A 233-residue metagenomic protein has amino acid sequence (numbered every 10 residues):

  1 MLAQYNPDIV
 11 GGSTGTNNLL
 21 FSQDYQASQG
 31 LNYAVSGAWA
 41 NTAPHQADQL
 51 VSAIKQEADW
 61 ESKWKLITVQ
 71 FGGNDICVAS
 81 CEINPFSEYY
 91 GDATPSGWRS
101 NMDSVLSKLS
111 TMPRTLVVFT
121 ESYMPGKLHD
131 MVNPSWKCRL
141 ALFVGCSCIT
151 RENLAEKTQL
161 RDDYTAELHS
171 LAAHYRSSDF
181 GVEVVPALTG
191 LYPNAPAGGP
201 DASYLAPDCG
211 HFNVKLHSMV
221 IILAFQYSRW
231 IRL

Functional and structural regions predicted by a protein language model:
M1-S100: Conserved SGNH/GDSL esterase-like catalytic core that processes O-acyl groups on lipids and polysaccharides
Q4, H45-D48, S52, S96 (+6 more regions): Solvent-exposed, polar/charged alpha-helical surfaces in well-ordered, non-transmembrane soluble domains, broadly
A43-P44, V78-I83, H129-V132, N194-A195 (+1 more regions): Short, solvent-exposed loop/turn and secondary-structure capping segments
E61-D75, F119, P134-V144, F180-V184: Short coil-to-beta-strand
G97-R99, D103, L128-E183, G210 (+1 more regions): Substrate-gating cap/lid alpha-helix
M112-L116: A short helix->loop->beta-strand "cap" motif at the edges of active sites that frequently abuts
E121-M124, V185-A187: Short, well-ordered beta-to-alpha junction loops that form the rim of enzyme active sites and present histidine/acidic
D201-L233: Histidine-centered active-site loop/cap adjacent to the catalytic His in serine esterases/O-acetyl transfer systems
